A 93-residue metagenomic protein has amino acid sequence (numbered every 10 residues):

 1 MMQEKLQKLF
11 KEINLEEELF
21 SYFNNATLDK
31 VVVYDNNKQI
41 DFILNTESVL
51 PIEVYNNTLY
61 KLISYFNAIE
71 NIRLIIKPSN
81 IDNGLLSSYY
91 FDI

Functional and structural regions predicted by a protein language model:
M1-I93: Intrinsically disordered, low-complexity basic tails and flexible linkers associated with large NTP-driven
